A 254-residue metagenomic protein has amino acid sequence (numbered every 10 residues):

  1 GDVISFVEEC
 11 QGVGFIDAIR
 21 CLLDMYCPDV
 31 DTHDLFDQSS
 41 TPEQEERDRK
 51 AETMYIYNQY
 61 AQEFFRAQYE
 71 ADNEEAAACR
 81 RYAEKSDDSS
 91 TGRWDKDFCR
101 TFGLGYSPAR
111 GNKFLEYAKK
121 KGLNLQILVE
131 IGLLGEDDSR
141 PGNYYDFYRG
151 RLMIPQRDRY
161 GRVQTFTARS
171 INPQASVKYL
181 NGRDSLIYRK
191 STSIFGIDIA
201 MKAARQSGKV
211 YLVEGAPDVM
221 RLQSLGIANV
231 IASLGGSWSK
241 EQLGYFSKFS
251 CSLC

Functional and structural regions predicted by a protein language model:
G1-G132, R151, V163, G182: Non-catalytic accessory segments of DNA primases and related replication-initiation nucleases
E43-M54, N58-A61, R110-L253: Phosphate-handling DNA/RNA-contact segment within nucleic-acid enzymes
